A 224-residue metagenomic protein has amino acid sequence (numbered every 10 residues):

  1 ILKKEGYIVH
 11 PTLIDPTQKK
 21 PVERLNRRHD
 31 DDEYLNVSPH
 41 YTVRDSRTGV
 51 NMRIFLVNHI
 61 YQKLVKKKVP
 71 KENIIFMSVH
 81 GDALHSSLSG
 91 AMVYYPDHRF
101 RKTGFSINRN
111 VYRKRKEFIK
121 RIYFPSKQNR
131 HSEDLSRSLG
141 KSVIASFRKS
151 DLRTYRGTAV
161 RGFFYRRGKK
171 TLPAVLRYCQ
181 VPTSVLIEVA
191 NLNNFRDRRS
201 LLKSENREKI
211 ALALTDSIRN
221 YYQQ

Functional and structural regions predicted by a protein language model:
I1-Q224: Catalytic-site microenvironment of enzymes that process N-acetyl-hexosamine-containing cell-wall polysaccharides
